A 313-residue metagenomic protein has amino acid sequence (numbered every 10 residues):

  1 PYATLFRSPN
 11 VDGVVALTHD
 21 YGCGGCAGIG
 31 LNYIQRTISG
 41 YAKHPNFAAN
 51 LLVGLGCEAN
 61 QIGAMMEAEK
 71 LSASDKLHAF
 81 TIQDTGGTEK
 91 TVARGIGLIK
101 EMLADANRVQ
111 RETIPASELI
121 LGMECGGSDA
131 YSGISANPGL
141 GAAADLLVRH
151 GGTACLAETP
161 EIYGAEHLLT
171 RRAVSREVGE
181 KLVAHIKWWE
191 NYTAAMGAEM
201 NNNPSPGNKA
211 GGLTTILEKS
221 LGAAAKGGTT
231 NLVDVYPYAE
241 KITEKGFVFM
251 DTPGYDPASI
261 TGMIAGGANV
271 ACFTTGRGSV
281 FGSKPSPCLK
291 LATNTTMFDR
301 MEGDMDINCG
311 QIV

Functional and structural regions predicted by a protein language model:
P1-V270, T274-V313: Metallocofactor- and cofactor-centric catalytic cores in central/energy metabolism, strongly enriched
